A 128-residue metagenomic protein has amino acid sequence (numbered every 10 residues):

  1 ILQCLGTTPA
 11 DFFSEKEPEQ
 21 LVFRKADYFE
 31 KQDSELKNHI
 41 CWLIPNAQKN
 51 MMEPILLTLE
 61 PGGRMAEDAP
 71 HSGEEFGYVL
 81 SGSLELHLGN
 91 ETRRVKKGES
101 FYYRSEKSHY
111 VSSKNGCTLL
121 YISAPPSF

Functional and structural regions predicted by a protein language model:
Q3-M51: A short, N-terminal "cap"/entry segment at the start of jelly-roll beta-barrel domains of the cupin/DSBH fold
T7, P18-E19, Q48-N50, E60-R64 (+2 more regions): Short, charged/polar surface micro-motifs in flexible loops or helix N-caps
N38, K96, S105-F128: Ligand-binding loop in jelly-roll beta-barrel domains
W42, P54-T58, F76, T92 (+1 more regions): Conserved hydrophobic/aromatic beta-strand scaffold that supports enzyme active sites
K49-M52, G63-F76: A short beta-loop-beta micro-motif enriched in histidine and acidic residues
R64-A66, E85, F101, E106-Y110: Histidine-centered metal-chelating micro-motifs
P70-G89: Glycine- and acidic-residue-biased ligand/ion/polar-headgroup-sensing regions
